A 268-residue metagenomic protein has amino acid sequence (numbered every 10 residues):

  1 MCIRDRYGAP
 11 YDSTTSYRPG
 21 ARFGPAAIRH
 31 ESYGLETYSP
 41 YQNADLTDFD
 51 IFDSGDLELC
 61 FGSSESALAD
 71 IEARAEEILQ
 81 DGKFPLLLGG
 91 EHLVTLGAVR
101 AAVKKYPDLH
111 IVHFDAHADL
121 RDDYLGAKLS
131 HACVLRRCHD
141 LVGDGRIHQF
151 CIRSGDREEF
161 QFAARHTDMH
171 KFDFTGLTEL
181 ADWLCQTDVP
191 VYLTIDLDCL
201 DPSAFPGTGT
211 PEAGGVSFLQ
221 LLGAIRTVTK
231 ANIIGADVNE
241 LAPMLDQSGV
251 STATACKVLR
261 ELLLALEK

Functional and structural regions predicted by a protein language model:
R4-K268: Conserved alpha-helical scaffold segments that buttress catalytic/binding sites
